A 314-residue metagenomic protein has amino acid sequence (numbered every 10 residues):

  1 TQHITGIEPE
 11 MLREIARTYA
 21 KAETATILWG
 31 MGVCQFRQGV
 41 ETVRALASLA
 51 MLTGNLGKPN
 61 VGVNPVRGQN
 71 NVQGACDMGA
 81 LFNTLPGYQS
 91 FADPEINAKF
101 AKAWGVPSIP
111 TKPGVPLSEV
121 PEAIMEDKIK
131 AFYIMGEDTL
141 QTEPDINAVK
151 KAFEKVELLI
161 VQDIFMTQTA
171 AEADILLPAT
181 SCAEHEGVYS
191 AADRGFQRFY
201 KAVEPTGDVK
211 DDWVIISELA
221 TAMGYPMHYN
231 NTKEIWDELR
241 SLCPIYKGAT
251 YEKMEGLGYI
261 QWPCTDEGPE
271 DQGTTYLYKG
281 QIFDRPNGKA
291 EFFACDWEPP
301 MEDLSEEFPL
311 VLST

Functional and structural regions predicted by a protein language model:
T1-N71, M78, F91-K279, G288 (+1 more regions): Cofactor-pocket helix-loop regions in the catalytic cores of large enzyme subunits
N83: Binding-cleft/active-site segments that stabilize strongly anionic ligands or cofactors
G87: Glycine-rich active-site loops that engage anionic ligands at enzyme catalytic sites
P286-T314: Non-catalytic terminal/interface segments that mediate subunit docking, oligomerization, and allosteric communication
